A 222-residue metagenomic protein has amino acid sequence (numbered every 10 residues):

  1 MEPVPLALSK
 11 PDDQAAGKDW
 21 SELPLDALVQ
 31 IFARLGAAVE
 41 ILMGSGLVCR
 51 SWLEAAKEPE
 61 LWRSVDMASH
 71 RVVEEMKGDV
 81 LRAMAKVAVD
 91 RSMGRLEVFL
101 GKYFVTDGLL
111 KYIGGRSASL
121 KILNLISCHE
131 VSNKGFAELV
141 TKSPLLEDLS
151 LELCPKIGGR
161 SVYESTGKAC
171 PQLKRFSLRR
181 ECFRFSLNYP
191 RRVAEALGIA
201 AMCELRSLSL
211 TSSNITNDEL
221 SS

Functional and structural regions predicted by a protein language model:
M1-S222: The conserved beta-strand core of Leucine-Rich Repeat
